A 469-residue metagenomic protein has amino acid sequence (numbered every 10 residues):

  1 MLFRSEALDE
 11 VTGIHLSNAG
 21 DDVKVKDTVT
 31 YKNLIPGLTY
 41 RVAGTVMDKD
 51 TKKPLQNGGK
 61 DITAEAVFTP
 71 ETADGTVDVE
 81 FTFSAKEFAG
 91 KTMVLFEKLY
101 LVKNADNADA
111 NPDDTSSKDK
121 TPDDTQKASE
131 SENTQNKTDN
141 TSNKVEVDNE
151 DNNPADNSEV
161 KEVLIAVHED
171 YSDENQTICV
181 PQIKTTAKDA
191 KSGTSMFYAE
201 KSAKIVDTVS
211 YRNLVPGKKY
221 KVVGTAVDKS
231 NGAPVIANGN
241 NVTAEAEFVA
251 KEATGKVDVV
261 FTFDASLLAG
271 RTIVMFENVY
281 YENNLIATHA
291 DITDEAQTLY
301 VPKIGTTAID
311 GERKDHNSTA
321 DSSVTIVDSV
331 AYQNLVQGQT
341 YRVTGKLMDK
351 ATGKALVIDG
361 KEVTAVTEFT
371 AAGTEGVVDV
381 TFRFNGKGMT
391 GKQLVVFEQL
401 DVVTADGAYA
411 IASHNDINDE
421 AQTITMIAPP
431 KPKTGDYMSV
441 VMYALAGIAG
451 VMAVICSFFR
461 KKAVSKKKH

Functional and structural regions predicted by a protein language model:
V11-T30, M196-T208, D315-S329: Contiguous beta-strand segments within globular domains
Q56, E65-V77, I236, E245-V257 (+2 more regions): Short proline/glycine- and polar residue-rich coil/turn motifs
A85-L95, A265-M275, G386-V396: Short glycine/proline/serine/threonine-rich loop/turn segments at secondary-structure transition edges
N107-P181, L285-P302, G407-P430: Short beta-strand elements
K433-G447: Juxtamembrane/start-of-transmembrane alpha-helix segments at the extracytoplasmic/lumenal side of membrane anchors
A449-H469: C-terminal membrane-anchoring or membrane-association module
